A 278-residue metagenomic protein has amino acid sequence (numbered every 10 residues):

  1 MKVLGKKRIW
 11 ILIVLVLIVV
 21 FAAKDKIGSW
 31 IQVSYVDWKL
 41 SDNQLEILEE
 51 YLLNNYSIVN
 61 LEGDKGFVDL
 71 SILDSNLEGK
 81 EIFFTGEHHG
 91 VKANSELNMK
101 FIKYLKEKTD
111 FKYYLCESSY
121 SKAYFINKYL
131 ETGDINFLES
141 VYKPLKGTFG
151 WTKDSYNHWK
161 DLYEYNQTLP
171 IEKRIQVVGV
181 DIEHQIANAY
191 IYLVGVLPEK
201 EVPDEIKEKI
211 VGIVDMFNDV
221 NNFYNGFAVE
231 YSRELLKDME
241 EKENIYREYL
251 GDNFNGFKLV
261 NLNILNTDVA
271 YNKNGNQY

Functional and structural regions predicted by a protein language model:
M1-I18, D25: N-terminal Sec-pathway targeting helices
K24-Y278: Structured catalytic-domain cores with a bias toward divalent-metal coordination
